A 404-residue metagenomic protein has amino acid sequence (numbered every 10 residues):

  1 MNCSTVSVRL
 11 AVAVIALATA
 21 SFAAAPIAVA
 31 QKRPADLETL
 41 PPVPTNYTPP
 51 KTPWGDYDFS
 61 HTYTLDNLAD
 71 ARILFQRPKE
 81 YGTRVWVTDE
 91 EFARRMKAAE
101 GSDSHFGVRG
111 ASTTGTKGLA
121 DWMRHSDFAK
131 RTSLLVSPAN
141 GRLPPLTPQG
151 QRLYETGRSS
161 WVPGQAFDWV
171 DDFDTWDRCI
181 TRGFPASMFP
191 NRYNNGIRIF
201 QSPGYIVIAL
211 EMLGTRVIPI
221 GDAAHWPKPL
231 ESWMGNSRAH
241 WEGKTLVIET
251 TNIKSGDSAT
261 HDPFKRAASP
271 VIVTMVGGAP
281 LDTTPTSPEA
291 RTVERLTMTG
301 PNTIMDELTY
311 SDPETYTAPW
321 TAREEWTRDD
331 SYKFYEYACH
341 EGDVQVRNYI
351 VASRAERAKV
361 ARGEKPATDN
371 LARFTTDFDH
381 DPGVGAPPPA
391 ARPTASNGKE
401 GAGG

Functional and structural regions predicted by a protein language model:
N2-C3, V12, F22-G404: PEST-like low-complexity, intrinsically disordered acidic/proline/serine-rich tracts that flank trafficking/processing
R9-I15: Sec-dependent N-terminal signal peptides
